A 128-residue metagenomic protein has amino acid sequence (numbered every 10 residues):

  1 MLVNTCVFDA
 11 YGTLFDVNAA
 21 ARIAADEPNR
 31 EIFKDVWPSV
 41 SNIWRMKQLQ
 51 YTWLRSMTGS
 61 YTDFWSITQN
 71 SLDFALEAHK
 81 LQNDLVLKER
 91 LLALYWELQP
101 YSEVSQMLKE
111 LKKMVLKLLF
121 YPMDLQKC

Functional and structural regions predicted by a protein language model:
M1-M46: Active-site neighborhood of HAD-like aspartate-dependent phosphohydrolases
A21-N29, W44-Q48, T68, L91-Y95 (+1 more regions): Hydrophobic alpha-helical core bundles mediating ligand binding, dimerization, or RNAP-core interactions
R30-V36, A78-N83, K113: Short helix-capping segments at alpha-helix termini
V36, V40, Q48, F64-S71 (+1 more regions): Hydrophobic/aromatic residues within well-ordered alpha-helical segments
Q50-E89: A metal-dependent, Asp-based hydrolase signature
L85-C128: Substrate-recognition element of Asp-dependent hydrolases with the DxDx(T/V) motif
